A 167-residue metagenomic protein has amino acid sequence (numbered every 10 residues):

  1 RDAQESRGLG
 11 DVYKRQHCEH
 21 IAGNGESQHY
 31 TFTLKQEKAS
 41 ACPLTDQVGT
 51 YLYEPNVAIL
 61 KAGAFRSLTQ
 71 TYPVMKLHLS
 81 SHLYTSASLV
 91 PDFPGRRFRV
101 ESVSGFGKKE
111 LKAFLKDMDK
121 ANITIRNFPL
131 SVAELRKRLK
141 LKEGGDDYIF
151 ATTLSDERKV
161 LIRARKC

Functional and structural regions predicted by a protein language model:
D2-Y13: Single conserved hydrophobic/aromatic residue that forms the stacking wall/gate of nucleotide- or nucleobase-binding
K14-C167: Polybasic, low-complexity RNA-engagement segments
